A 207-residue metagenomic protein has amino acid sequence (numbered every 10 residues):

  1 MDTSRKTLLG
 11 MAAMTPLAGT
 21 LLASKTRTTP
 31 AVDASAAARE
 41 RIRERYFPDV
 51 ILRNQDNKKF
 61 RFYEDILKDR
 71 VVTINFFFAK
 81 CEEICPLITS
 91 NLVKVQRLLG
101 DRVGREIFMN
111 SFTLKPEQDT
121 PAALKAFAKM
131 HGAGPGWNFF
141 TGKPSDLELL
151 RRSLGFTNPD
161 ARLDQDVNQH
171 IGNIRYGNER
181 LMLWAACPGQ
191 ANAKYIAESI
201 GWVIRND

Functional and structural regions predicted by a protein language model:
M1-T3, T7-K25: N-terminal export signals
L22-D49: N-proximal helix/coil linker or "cap" segments that precede and/or mark the start of modular domains
I51-V71: A short beta-strand-turn-helix
E64-I84: Short active-site neighborhood of thiol/selenol oxidoreductases, capturing the structured segment around
T89-N110: Conserved helix-turn-beta segment immediately C-terminal to the redox Cys motif in thioredoxin-like folds
E106-D119, G136-S145: Thiol-based oxidoreductase modules, predominantly thioredoxin-like and allied folds used for disulfide exchange
A126-I171: Short, internal strand/loop/helix patches that form the active-site neighborhood or redox-interaction surface
L163-D207: Thiol-/selenol-based redox modules, centered on thioredoxin-like and closely related oxidoreductase domains
